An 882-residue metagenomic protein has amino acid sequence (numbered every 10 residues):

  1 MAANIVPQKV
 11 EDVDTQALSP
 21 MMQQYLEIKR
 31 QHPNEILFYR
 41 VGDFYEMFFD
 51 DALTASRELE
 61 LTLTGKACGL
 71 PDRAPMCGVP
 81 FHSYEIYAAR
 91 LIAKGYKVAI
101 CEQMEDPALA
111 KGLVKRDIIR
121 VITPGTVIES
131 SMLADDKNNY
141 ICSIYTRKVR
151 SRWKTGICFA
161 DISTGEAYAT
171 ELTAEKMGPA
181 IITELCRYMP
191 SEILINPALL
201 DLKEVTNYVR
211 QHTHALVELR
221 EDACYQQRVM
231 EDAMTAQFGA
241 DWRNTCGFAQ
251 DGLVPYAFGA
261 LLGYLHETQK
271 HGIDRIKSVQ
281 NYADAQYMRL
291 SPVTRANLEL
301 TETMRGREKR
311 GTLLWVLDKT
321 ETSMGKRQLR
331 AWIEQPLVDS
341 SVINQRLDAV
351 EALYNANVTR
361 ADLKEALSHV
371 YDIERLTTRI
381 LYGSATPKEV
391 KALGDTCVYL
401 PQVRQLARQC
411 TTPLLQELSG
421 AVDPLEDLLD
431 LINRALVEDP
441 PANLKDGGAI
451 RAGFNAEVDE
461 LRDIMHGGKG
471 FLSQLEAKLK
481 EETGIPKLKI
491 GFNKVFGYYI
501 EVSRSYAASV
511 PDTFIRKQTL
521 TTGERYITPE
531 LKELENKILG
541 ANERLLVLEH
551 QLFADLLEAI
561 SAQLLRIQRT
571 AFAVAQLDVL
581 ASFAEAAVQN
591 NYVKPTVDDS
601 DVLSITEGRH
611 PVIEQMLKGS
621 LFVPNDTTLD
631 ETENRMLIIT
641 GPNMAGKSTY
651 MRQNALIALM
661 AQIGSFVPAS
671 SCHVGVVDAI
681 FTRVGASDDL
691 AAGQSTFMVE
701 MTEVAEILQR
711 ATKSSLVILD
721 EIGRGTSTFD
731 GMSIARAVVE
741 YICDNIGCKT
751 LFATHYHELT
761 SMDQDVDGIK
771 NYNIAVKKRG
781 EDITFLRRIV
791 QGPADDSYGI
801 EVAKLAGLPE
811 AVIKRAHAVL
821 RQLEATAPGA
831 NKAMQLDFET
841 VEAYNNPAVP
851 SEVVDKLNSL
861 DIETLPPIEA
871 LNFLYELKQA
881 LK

Functional and structural regions predicted by a protein language model:
A2-A352, A361, E365-L381, A385-A477 (+2 more regions): Charged catalytic and DNA/RNA-contacting regions of genome-maintenance and nucleic-acid-processing enzymes
F49-A52, R152, D251, E321-T322 (+7 more regions): ATPase nucleotide-binding head domains, primarily ABC-like/P-loop NTPase cores
C101, P124-L133, G272, R408-L414 (+6 more regions): Active-site phosphate-binding and catalytic loops of NTP-dependent enzymes
Q103, I273-Y282, K478-G491, E585-E607 (+1 more regions): Long, charged, glycine-rich C-terminal linkers/tails
Y225-T235, M288-T294, M304, D395-Q474 (+4 more regions): Amphipathic heptad-repeat alpha-helical coiled-coil/stalk segments that mediate oligomerization, filament/stalk
Y382, T386, Y399, A452-G453 (+2 more regions): Charged, surface-exposed helical/loop "interaction arms" that form contiguous linear patches used for dimerization
V437, L520, E524-E558: Extended, charged coiled-coil "arm/hinge" scaffolds of SMC/Rad50-like chromosome-maintenance ATPases and other large
P850-K882: C-terminal tails and terminal domains of large nucleic-acid-associated and other macromolecular-machine proteins
